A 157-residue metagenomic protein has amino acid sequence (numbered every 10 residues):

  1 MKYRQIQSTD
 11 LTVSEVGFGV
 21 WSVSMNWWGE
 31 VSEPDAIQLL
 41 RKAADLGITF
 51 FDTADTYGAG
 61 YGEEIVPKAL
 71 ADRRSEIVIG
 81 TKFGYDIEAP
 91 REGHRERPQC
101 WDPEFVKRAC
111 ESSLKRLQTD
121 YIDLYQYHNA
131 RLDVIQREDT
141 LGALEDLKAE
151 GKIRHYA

Functional and structural regions predicted by a protein language model:
M1-V78, A89, A149: N-terminal binding-site loop/beta-alpha segment at the start of enzyme catalytic domains that lines or forms
T9-V13, D35-L40, T81-G84, S112-L117 (+1 more regions): Short hydrophobic/aromatic-rich motifs at helix boundaries and adjacent loops
S22, Y57, F83-I87, Q126-R131: Active-site-proximal loop/turn and secondary-structure-junction residues that shape catalytic pockets, frequently
D52, G80, H155-A157: Structural recognition of the beta-strand scaffold that forms the well-ordered cores of secreted hydrolase catalytic
L70, F83, L144-L147: Hydrophobic positions in alpha-helices of CheY-like receiver
E76-K82, L124: Non-cysteine beta-strand/loop elements that form the S-adenosyl-L-methionine
P90-A157: Glycine/proline-rich, positively charged, aromatic-decorated active-site loop/lid region on the catalytic face
